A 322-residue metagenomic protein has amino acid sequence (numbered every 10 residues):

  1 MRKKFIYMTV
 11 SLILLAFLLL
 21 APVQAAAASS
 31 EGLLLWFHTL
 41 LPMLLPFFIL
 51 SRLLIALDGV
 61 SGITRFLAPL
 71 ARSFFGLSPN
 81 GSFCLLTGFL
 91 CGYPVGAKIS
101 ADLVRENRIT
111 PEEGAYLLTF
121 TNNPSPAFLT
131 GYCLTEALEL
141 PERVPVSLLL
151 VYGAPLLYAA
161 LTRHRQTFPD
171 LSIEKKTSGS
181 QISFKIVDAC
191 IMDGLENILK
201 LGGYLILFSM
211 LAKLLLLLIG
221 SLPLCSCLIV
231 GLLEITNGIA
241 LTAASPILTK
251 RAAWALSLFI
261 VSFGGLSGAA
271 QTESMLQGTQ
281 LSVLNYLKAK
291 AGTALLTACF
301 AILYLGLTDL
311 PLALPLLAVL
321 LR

Functional and structural regions predicted by a protein language model:
M1-T9: N-terminal membrane topogenic signal
R2-K3, R105, T135-L138, E142-S178 (+1 more regions): Juxtamembrane and boundary regions of transmembrane helices in multi-pass small-molecule transporters and channels
T9-Q24, S29-L41, L45-I49, L53 (+2 more regions): Selected transmembrane alpha-helices and immediately adjacent juxtamembrane segments of polytopic inner-membrane
L19-S30, A56-V60, G131-Y132, L211-L222 (+3 more regions): Transmembrane helix-loop junctions in multi-pass membrane proteins
T39-F48, R52-S61, F89, Y93-A97 (+10 more regions): Transmembrane alpha-helical segments of multi-pass membrane transport proteins and ion-pumping complexes
P69-G81, D170-I186, V230-T236: Juxtamembrane inter-helical linkers in multi-pass membrane proteins
F74-L138, I229-I247, A252-T279, K288: Alpha-helical membrane segments and immediately flanking helix-loop junctions that form or couple to the substrate/ion
V187, I191-V261: Transmembrane helical segments that form the transport core of multi-pass membrane transport proteins
